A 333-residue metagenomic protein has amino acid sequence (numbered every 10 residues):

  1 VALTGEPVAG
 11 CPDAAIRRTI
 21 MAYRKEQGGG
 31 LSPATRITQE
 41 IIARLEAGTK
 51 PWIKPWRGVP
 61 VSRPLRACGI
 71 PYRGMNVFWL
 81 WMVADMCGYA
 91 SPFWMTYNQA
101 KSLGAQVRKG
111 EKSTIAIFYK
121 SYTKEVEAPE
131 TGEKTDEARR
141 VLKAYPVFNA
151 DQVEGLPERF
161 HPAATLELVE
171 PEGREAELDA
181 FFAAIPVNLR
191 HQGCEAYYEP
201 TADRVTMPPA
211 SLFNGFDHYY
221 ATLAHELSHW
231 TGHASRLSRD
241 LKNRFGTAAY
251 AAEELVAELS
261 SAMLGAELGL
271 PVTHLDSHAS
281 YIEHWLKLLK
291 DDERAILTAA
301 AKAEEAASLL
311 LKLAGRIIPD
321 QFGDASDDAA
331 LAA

Functional and structural regions predicted by a protein language model:
A2-A333: N-terminal accessory/interface modules of nucleic-acid-binding and processing proteins
